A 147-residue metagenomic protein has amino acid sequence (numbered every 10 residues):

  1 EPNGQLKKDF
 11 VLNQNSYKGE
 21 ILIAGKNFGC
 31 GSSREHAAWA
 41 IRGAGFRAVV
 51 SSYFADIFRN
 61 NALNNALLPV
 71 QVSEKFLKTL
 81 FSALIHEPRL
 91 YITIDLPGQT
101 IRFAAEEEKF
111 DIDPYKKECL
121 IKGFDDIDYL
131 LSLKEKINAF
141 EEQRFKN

Functional and structural regions predicted by a protein language model:
E1-Y91, L96-P97: Feature captures the catalytic cores and cofactor-binding loops of soluble hydro-lyases/lyases that act on carboxylate
L67-N147: Acidic, glycine-rich flexible loop/linker segments
